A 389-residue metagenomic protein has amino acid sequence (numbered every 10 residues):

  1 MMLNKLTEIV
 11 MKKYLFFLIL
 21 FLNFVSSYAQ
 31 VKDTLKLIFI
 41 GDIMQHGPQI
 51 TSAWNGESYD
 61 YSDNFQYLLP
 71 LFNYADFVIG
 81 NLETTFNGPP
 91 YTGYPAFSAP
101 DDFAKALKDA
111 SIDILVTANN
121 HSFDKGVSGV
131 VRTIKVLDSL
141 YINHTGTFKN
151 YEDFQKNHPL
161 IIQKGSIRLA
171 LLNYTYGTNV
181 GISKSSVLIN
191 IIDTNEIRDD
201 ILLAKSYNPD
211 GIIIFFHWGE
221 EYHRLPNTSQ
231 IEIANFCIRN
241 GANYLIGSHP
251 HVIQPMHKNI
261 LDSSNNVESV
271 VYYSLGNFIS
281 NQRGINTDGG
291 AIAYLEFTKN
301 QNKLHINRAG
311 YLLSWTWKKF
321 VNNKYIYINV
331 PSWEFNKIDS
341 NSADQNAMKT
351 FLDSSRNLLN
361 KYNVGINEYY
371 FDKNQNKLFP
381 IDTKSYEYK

Functional and structural regions predicted by a protein language model:
M2-Y14: Positively charged n-region of N-terminal signal peptides that target proteins for export
Y14-N23: Sec-dependent N-terminal signal peptides
V25-A29: Sec/Tat signal peptide C-region and signal peptidase I cleavage site
Q30-K389: Acidic, metal/ion-coordinating pockets
